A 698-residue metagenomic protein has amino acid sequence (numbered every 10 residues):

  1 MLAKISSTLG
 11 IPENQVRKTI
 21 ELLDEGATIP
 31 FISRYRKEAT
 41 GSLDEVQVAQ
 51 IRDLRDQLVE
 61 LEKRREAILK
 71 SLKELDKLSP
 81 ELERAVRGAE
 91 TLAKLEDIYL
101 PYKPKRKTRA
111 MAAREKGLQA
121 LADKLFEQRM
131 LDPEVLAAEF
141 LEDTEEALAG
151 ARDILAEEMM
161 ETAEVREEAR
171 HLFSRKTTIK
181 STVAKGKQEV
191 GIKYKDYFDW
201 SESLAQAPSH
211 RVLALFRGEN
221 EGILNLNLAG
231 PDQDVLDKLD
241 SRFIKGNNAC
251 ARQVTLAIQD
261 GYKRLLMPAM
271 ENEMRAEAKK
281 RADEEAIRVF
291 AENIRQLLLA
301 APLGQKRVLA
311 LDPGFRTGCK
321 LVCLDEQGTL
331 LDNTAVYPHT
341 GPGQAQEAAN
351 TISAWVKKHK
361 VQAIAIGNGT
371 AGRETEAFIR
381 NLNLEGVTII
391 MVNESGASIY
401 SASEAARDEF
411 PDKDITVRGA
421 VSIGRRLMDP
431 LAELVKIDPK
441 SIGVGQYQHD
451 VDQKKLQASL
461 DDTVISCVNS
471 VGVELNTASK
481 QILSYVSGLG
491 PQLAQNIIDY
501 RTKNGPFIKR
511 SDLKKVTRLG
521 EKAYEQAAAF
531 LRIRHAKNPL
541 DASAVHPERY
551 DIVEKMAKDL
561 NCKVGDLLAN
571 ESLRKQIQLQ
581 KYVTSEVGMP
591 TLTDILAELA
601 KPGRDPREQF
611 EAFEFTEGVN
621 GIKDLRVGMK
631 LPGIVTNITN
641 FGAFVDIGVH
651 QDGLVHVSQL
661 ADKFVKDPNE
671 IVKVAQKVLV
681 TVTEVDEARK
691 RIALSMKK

Functional and structural regions predicted by a protein language model:
G10-I11, A301-L303, I465-D499, E617-V655 (+1 more regions): C-terminal accessory/binding modules appended to enzymatic or scaffolding proteins
E21-D24, P101, A112-E115, A214-G218 (+16 more regions): Replace "in large, NTP-powered and nucleic-acid-processing enzymes" with "in large, NTP-powered factors and other
T28-I29, T40, D44-M111, K116-E142 (+4 more regions): Accessory alpha-helical DNA-binding modules that contact the DNA backbone or grooves
Y35-K37, F126, P231, P313 (+11 more regions): Short, ordered loop/turn segments at secondary-structure junctions
Q47-Q50, Q57, L61-A310, G314-D412 (+1 more regions): Duplex nucleic acid-engaging cores and interfaces of nucleic-acid transaction enzymes
K94, V387-I390, G396, S401-V471 (+1 more regions): Long, charge-rich intrinsically disordered scaffolds of nucleic-acid metabolism proteins
P133, E139-E146, W200-S203, R217 (+8 more regions): Low-complexity, acidic/Ser/Thr- and charged residue-rich accessory regions of DNA metabolism proteins
H171-T178, L311-F315, G369-E374, V392-I399 (+5 more regions): A glycine-rich phosphate-binding loop feature that marks nucleotide/adenosyl-phosphate handling sites
